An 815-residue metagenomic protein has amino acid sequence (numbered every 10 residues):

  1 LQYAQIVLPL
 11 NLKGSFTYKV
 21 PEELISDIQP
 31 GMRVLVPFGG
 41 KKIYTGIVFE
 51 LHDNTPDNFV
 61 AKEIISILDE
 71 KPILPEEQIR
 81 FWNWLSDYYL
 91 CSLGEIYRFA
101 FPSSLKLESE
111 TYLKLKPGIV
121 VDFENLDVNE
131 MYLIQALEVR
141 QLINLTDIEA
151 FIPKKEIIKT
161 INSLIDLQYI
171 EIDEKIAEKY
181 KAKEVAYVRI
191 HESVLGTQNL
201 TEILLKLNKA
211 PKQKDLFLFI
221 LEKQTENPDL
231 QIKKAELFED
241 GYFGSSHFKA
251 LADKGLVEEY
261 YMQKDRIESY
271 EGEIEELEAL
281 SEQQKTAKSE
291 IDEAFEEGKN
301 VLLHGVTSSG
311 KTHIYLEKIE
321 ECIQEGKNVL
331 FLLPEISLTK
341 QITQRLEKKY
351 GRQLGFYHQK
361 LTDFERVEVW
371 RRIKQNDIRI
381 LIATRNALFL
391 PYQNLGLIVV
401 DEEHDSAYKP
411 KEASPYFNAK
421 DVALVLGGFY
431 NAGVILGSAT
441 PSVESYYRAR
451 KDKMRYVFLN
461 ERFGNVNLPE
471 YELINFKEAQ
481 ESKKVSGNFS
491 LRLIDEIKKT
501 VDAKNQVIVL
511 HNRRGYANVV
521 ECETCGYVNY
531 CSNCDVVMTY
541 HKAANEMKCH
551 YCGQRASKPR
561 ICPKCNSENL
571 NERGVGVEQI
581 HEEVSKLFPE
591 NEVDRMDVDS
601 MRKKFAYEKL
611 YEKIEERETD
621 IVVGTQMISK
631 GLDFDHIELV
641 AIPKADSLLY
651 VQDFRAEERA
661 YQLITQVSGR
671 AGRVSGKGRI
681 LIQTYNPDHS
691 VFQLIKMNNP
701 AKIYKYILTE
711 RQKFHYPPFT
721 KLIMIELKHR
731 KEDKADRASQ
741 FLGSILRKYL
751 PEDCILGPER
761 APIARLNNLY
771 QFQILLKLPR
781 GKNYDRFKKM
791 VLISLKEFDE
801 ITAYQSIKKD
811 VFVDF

Functional and structural regions predicted by a protein language model:
L1-T384, L388-S438, D452-V466, Y749 (+1 more regions): Accessory, non-ATPase domains that flank or precede helicase/AAA+ motor cores in DNA-metabolism machines
G14-F16, K233, K721-I723, Y770-F772: Short amphipathic alpha-helical segments
H52-A61, I65-K71, A641, A761 (+1 more regions): Solvent-exposed, membrane-proximal periplasmic/extracellular interface segments of envelope transport and secretion
E275-S289, E297-D736, P762, I774 (+1 more regions): Inter-lobe coupling/hinge segments of SF2-like helicase ATPases
F588-N591, L746-I755, E800-Q805: Short secondary-structure junctions
D733-R747: Extracytoplasmic/periplasmic
G743, Q773, K788: Acidic, two-metal ion nucleic-acid-processing modules in DNA metabolism proteins
S744, K748-N767, K809: A carboxyl-terminal module marker
